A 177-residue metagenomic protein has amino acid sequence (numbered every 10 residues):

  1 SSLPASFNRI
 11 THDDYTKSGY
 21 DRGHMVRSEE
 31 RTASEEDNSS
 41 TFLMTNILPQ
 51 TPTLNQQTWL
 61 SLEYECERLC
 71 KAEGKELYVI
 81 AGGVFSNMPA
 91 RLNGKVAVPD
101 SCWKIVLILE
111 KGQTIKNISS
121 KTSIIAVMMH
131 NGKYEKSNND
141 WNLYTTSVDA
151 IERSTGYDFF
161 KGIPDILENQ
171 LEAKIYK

Functional and structural regions predicted by a protein language model:
P4-K177: Domain-level detector of nuclease and nuclease-like folds in predominantly extracellular/periplasmic contexts
